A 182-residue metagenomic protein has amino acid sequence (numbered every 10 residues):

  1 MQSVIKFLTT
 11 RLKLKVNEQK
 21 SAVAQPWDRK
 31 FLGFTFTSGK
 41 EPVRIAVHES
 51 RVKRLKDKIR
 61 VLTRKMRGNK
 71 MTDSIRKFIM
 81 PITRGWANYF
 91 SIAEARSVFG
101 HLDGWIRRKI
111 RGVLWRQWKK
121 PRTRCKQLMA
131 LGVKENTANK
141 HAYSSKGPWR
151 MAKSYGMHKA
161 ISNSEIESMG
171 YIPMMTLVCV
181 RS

Functional and structural regions predicted by a protein language model:
M1-S182: Non-catalytic terminal/accessory segments
